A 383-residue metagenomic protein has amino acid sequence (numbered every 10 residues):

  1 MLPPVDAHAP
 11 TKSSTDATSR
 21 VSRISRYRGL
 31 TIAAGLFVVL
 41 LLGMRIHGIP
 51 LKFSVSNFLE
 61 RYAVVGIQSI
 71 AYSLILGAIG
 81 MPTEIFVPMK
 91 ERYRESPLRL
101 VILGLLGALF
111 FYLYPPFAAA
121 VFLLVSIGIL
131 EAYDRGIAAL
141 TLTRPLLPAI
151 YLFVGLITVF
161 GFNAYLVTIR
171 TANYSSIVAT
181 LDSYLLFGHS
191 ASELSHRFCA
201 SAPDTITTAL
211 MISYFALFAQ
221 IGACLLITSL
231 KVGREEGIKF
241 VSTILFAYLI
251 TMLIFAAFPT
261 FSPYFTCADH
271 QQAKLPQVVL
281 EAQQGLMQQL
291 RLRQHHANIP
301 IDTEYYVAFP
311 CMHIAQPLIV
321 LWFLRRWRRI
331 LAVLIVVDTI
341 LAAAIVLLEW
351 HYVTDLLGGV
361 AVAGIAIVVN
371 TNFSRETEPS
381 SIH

Functional and structural regions predicted by a protein language model:
R26-L42, E95-L106, Y151-G155: Alpha-helical transmembrane segments
L42-V55, P82-T83, L106-P115, G136: Juxtamembrane "helix-exit" motif on the non-cytosolic side of transmembrane helices
V125-S213: Intramembrane catalytic core of multi-pass membrane enzymes that act on lipidic substrates
R144-F153, G222-P259, P263-Q272: Interfacial segments of alpha-helical transmembrane regions
T205-Q220, E304-R325, V353, L357: Membrane-interface loop-to-helix entry segments
C224-T228, I314-L331, A361-N372: Membrane-interfacial alpha-helical segments at the cytosolic side of multi-pass membrane proteins
I254-W327: Membrane-interfacial catalytic/cofactor-binding modules of polytopic membrane enzymes
S262-P263, A308, I340-I365: Interfacial helix-loop-helix junctions of multi-pass membrane proteins
